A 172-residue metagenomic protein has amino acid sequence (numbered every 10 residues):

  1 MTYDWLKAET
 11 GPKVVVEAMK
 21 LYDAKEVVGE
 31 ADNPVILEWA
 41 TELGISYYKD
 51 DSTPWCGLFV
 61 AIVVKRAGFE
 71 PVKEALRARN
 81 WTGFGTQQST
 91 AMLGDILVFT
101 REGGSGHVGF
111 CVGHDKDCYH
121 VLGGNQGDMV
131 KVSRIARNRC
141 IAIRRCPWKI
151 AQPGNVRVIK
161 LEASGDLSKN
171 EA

Functional and structural regions predicted by a protein language model:
M1-F69, Q152-A172: N-terminal capping segments
T2, I36, S52, K73-W81 (+1 more regions): Intrinsically disordered regions, especially transient/low-confidence alpha-helical propensity segments and coil-helix
K7-P12, A61, F69-K131: ...with weaker cross-activation on analogous glycine-rich loops/strands in unrelated enzymes
E30-T53, T100-I141: Glycine-rich catalytic cores of cysteine/serine-nucleophile enzymes that process amide/ester linkages in cell-envelope
E42-Y47, F84-S89, C146: Short alpha-helical interface elements
S133-L161: Intrinsically disordered, low-complexity, charged/polar segments
